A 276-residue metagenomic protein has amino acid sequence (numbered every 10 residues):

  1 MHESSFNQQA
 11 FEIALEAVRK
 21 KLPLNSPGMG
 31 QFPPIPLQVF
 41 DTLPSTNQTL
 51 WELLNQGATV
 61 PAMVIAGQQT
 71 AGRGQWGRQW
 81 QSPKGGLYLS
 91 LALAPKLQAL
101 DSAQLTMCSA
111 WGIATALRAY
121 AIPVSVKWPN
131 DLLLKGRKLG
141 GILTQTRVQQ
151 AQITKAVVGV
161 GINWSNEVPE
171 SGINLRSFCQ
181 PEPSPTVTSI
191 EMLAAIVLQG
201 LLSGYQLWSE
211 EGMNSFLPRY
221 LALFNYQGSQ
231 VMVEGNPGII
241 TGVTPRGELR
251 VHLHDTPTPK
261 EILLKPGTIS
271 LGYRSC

Functional and structural regions predicted by a protein language model:
M1-A119, G140, R147: N-terminal lobe of the biotin/lipoate ligase/transferase fold
M1-K21, P33, M107-V124, L134-C276: Long, positively charged amphipathic alpha-helical accessory segments at protein N-termini or as interdomain linkers
